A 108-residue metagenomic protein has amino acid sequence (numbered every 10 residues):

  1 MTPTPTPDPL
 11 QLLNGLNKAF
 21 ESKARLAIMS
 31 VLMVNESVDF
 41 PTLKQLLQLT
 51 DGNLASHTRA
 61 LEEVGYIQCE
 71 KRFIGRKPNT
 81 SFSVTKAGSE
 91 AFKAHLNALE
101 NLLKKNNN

Functional and structural regions predicted by a protein language model:
M1-L13, S30-V34, S89-N108: Amphipathic alpha-helical dimerization/coiled-coil segments that flank or bridge DNA-binding/regulatory modules
T6, K18-A19, P78, S89: A generic helix-loop boundary/linker signal
Q11-N53, I74, S81-S83: N-terminal helix-turn-helix DNA-binding core of bacterial DNA-binding proteins
T58-R59: Short, hydrophobic-biased segments on the C-terminal half of alpha helices that form "recognition helices"
G65: Glycine-centered, phosphate/nucleic-acid-interacting loop/turn motifs that mediate DNA/RNA or nucleotide
C69: Short beta-strand "wing" residues that participate in macromolecule-binding interfaces
I74-H95: Basic, amphipathic "hinge/linker" alpha-helix immediately C-terminal to the N-terminal HTH DNA-binding motif
